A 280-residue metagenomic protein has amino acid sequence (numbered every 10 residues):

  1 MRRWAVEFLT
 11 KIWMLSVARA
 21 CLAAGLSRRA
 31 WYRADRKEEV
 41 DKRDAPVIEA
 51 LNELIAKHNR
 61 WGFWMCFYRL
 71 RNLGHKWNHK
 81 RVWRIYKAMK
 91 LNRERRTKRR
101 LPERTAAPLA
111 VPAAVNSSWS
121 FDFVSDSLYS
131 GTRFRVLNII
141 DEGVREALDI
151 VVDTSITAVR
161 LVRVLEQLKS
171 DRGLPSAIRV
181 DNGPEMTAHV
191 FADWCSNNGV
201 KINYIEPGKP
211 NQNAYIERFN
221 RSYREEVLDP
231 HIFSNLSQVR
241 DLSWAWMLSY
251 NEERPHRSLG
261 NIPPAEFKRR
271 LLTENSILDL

Functional and structural regions predicted by a protein language model:
M1-L280: Charged DNA-binding/catalytic regions of mobile-element recombinases
